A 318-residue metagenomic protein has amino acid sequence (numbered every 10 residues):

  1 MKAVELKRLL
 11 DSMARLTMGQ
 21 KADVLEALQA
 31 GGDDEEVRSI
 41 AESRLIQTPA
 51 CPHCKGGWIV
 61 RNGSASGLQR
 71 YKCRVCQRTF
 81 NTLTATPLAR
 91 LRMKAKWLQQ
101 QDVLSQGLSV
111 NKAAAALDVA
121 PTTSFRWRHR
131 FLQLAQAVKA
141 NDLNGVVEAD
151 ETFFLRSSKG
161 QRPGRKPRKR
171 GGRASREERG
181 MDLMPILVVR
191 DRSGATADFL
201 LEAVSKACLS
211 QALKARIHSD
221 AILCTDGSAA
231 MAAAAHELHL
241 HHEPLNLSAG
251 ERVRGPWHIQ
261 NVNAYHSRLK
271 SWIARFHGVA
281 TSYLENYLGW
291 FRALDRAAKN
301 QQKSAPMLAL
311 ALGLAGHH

Functional and structural regions predicted by a protein language model:
M1-H318: Residue-level recognition of single "structural anchor" positions that define or cap local secondary structure
